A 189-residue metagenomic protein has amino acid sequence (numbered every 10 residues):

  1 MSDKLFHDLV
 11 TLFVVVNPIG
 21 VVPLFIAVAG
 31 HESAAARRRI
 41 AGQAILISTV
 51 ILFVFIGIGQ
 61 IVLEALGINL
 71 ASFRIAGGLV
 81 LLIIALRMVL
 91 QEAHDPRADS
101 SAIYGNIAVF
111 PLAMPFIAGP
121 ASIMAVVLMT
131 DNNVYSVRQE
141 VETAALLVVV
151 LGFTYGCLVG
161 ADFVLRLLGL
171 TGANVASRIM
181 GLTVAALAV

Functional and structural regions predicted by a protein language model:
M1-V15, Q91-E92, P96-A113: Small-residue-enriched transmembrane helix starts and helix-helix packing motifs in multi-pass inner-membrane proteins
K4-V21, L70-L81, V141-T154: Structural signature of hydrophobic alpha-helical transmembrane segments
K4-V54: Juxtamembrane transmembrane-helix termini in multi-pass membrane transport proteins
F13, V22-V28, F110-P115, I123-N132: Generic transmembrane alpha-helix signature in multi-pass membrane proteins, especially transporters/channels
A34-Q60, N133-R166: A small-residue-rich subset of transmembrane alpha-helices
R38-V89: Membrane helix-loop-helix hairpins that form the core translocation module of multi-pass transporters
G67-A71, G156-A176: Membrane interface segments of multi-pass transport proteins and intramembrane proteases
V80-S100, L187-V189: Transmembrane helix exit motif
